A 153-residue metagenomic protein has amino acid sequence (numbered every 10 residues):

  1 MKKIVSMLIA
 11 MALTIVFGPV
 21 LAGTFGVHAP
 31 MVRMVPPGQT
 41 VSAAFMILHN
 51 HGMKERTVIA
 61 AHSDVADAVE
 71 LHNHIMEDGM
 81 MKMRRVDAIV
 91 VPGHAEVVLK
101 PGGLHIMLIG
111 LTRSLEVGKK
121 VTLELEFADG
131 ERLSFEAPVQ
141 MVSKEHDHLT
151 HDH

Functional and structural regions predicted by a protein language model:
M1-L8: Bacterial N-terminal signal peptides that target proteins for export
L8-I9, G79: A ubiquitous, low-specificity "background" feature that marks scattered single residues across proteins without
I9-A10, V20-L21: Cleavable N-terminal signal peptides
G23-H153: Compact, glycine-rich, soluble single-domain proteins
